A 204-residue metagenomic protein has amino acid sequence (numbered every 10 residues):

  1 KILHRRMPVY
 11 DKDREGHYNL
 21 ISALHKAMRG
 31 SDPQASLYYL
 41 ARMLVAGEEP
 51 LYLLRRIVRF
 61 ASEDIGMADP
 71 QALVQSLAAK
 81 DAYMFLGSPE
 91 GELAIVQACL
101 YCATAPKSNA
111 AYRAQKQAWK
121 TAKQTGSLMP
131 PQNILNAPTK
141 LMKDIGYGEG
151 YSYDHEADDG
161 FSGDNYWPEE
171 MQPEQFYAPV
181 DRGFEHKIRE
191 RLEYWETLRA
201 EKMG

Functional and structural regions predicted by a protein language model:
H4-R42, R55: Conserved helicase/translocase motor-coupling segment
G30-F161, N165-G204: Terminal-proximal interaction/regulatory segments of ATP-powered molecular machines
